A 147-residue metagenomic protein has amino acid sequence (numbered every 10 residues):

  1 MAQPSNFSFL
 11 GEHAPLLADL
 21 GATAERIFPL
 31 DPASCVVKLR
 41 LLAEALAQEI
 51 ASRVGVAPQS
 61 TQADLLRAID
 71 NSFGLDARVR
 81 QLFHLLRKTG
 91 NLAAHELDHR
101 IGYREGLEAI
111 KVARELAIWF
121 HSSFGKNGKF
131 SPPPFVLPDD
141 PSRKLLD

Functional and structural regions predicted by a protein language model:
M1-D147: Amphipathic alpha-helical interface elements
